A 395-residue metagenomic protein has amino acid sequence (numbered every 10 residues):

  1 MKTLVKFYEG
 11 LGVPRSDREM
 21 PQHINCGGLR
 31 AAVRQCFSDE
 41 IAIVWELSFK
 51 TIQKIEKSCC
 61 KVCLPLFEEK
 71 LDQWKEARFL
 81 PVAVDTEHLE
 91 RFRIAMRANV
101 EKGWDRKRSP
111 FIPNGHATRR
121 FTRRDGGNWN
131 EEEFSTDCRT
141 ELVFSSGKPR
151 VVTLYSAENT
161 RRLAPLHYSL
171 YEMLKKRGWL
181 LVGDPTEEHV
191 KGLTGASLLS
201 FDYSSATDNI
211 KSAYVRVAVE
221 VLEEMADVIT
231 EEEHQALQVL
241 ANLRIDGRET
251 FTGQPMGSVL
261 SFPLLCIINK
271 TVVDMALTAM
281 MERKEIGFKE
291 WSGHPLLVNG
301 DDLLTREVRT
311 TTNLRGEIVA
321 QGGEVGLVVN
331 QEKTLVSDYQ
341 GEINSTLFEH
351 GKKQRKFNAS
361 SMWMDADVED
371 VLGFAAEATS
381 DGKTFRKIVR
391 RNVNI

Functional and structural regions predicted by a protein language model:
M1-Q35, I41-I43, C60, T252-P255 (+3 more regions): Active-site and adjacent loop segments of nucleotide-processing enzymes that use two-metal-ion phosphate chemistry
M1-S146, T379-S380, V389: Non-catalytic, polymerase-adjacent accessory regions of viral genome-replication enzymes
L4-G10, Y155-L174, A213-E223, L260 (+1 more regions): Short, Φ-rich (hydrophobic/aromatic) sequence segments
K50, E69, P165-S169, V217 (+2 more regions): Long, highly charged amphipathic alpha-helices
W74, F144-K211, S261, K270 (+2 more regions): Active-site-proximal segment of RNA-dependent polymerases
R106, R120, M173-V182, D227-E231: Short secondary-structure capping/junction motifs at helix and strand boundaries
C138-R150, L243-R248: Short amphipathic alpha-helical segments and their helix-coil junctions
G192-N299, L303-Q321, V325, L335-Q340 (+2 more regions): Conserved polymerase palm-domain catalytic core
